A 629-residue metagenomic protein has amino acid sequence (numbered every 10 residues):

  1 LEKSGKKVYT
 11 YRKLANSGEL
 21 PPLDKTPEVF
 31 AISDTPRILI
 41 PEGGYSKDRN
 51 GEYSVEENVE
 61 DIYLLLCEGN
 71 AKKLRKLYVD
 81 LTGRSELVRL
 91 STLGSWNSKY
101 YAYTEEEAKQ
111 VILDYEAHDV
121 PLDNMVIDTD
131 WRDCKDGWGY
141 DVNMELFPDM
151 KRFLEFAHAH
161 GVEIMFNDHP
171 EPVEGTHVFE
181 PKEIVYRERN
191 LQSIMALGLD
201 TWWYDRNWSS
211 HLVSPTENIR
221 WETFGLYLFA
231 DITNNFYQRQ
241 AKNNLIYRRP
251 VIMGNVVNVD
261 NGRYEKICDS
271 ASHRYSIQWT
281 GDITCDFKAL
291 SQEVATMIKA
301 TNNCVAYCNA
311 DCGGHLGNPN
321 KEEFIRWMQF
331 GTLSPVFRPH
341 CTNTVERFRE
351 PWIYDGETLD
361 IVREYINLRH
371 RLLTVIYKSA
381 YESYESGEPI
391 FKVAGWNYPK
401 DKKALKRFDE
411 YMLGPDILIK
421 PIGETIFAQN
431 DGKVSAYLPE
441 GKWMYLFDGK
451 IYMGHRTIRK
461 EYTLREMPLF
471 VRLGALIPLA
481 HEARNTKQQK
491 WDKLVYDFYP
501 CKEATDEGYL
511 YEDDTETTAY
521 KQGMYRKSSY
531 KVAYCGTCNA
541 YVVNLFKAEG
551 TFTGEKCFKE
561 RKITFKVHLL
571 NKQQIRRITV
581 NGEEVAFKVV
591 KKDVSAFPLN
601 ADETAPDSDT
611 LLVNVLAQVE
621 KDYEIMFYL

Functional and structural regions predicted by a protein language model:
L1-T92, K99-Y100, E105, I112-A117 (+2 more regions): Catalytic and substrate-binding clefts that recognize carbohydrates or anionic sugar/phosphate headgroups
L1-Y11, P121-V362, G395-P399, R407 (+1 more regions): Aromatic- and carboxylate-enriched substrate-binding clefts and catalytic-loop regions of carbohydrate-active enzymes
K7-Y9, Y63-L64, N544-E549, Y623-L629: Short, hydrophobic/aromatic-enriched beta-strand segments in well-ordered soluble domains
E86-N97, D128-D141, L545-T551: Short, conserved helix/loop micro-motifs enriched in His/Cys and acidic residues
A117-H118, A404: Ser/Thr/Asn(+Pro)-rich, low-complexity disordered segments
N235, R239, V257-Q278, Q292-A310 (+2 more regions): Catalytic core of carbohydrate-active enzymes
V585-K592, D602: Short, surface-exposed loop motifs enriched in S/T, G, D/E and P with embedded aromatic residues
D609-L629: Surface-exposed interaction regions enriched in Ser/Thr/Asp/Glu that occur as long low-complexity tracts or repetitive
